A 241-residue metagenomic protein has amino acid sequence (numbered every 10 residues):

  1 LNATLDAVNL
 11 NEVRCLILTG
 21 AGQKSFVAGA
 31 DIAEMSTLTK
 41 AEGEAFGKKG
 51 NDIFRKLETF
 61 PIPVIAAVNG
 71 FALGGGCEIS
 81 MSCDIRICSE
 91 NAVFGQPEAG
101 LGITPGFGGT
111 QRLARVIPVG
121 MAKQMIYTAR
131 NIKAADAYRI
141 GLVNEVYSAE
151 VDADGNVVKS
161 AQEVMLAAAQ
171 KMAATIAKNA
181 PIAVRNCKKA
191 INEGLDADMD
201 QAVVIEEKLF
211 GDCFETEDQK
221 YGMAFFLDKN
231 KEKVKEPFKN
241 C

Functional and structural regions predicted by a protein language model:
L1, L18, D31, P63 (+5 more regions): Terminal peptide-recognition signature
L1-L38, K56-A66, I85, S89-V93 (+1 more regions): A structural preference for short, pocket-lining loop segments at secondary-structure junctions
N11, Q23, A129-A135, E150-V151 (+3 more regions): C-terminal alpha-helix plus adjacent terminal tail
A28, T37, Y127, R139 (+3 more regions): Phosphate-coordinating loops and pocket residues in cytosolic domains that bind phosphorylated ligands
T37-K48: A short acidic, glycine-rich active-site loop that binds or catalyzes chemistry on phosphate/adenosine moieties
K49, I53, G109-R112, M121 (+3 more regions): Hydrophobic alpha-helical segments typical of transmembrane helices and their membrane-interface/capping positions
K56-P181, T216, Y221: Crotonase-fold acyl-CoA enzyme core
